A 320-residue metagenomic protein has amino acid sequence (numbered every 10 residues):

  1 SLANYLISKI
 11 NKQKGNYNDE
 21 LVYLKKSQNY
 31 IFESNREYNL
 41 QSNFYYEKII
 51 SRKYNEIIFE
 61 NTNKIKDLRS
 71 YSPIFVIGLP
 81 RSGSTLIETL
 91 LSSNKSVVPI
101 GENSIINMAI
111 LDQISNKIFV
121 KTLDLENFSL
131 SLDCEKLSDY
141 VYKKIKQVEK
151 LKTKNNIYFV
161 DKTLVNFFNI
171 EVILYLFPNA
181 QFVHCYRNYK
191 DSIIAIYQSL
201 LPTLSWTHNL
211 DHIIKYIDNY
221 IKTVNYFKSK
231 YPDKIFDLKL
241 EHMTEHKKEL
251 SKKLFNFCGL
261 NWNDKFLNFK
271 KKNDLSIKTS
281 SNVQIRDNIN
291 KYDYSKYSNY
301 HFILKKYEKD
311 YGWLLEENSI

Functional and structural regions predicted by a protein language model:
A3-P73, D124-S129, E135-N156, I196-D237 (+1 more regions): PAPS-dependent sulfotransferases, especially Golgi type II membrane carbohydrate sulfotransferases
S27, G83-S84, N188, Y307: Generic structural signal for small/hydrophobic residues in well-ordered secondary structure, especially within
T62-F177, C185-Y186: Phosphate-binding active sites in nucleotide-utilizing proteins
P73, N166, N179-F182, Y189 (+3 more regions): Short runs of predominantly hydrophobic/aromatic residues within well-ordered alpha helices that form helix-helix
P99, F182, I235-D237: Conserved beta-strand scaffold positions in the cores of enzyme catalytic domains, especially in NTP/NDP-utilizing
S104-I106, R187-S192, M243-E245: Conserved nucleotide-binding/hydrolysis micro-motifs of P-loop NTPases
L164-N166, H242-K247: Acidic, metal-coordinating catalytic cores used for nucleic-acid/nucleotide bond scission and strand-transfer chemistry
I173-F177, V183, R187-T207: Conserved P-loop NTPase nucleotide-binding/switch module
